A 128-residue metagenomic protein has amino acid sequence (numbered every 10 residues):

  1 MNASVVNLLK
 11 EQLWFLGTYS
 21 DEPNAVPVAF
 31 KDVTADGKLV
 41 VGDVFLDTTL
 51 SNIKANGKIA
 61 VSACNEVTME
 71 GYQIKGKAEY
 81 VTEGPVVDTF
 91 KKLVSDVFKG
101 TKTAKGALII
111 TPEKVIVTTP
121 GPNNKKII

Functional and structural regions predicted by a protein language model:
M1-I128: Binding-site signature for planar aromatic cofactors or substrates
